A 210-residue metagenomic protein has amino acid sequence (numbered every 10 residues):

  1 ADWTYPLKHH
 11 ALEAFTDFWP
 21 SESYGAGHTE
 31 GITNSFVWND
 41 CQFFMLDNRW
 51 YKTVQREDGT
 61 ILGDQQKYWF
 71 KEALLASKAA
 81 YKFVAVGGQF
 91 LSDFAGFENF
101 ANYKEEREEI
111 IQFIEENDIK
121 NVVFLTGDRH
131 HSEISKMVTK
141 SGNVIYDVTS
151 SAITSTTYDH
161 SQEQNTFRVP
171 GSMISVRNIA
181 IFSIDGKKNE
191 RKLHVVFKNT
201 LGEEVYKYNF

Functional and structural regions predicted by a protein language model:
A1-F210: Metal-dependent phosphoester/phosphodiester hydrolase catalytic core
